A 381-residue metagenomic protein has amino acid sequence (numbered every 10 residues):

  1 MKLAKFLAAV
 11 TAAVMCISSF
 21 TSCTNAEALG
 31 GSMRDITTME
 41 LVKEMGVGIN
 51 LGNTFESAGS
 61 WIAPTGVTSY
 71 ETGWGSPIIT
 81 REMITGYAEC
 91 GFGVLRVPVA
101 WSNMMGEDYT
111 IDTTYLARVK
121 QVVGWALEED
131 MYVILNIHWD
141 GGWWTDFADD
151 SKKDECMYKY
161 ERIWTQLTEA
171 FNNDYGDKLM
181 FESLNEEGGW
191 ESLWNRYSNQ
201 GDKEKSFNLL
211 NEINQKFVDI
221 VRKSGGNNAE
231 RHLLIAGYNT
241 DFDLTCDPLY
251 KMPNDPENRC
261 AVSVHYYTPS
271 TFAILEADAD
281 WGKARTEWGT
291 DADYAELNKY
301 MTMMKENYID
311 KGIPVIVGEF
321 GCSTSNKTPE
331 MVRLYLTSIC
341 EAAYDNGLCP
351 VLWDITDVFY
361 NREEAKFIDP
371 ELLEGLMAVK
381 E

Functional and structural regions predicted by a protein language model:
M1-S32, I36: Gram-positive cell-envelope targeting signals
C23-V94, N307: N-terminal carbohydrate-binding accessory modules
G52-I79, E107-I111, K152, T271-L297: Acidic/histidine-rich helix-loop elements that form or flank divalent-metal/phosphate-binding sites at the catalytic
W61-T68, W101-A117, G141-M157, G189-D202 (+2 more regions): Surface-exposed, active-site-proximal loop segments in enzymatic domains
W74-V94, M105, Y109-W139, D146-S183 (+1 more regions): An active-site-proximal structural segment forming one wall of the substrate-binding cleft that immediately precedes
D154-D293, T302-C322, E341, D345-L348: Active-site region of glycoside hydrolase catalytic domains
N326-E381: Aromatic-rich peripheral "rim/lid" segments of glycoside hydrolase catalytic domains that contact and position glycan
